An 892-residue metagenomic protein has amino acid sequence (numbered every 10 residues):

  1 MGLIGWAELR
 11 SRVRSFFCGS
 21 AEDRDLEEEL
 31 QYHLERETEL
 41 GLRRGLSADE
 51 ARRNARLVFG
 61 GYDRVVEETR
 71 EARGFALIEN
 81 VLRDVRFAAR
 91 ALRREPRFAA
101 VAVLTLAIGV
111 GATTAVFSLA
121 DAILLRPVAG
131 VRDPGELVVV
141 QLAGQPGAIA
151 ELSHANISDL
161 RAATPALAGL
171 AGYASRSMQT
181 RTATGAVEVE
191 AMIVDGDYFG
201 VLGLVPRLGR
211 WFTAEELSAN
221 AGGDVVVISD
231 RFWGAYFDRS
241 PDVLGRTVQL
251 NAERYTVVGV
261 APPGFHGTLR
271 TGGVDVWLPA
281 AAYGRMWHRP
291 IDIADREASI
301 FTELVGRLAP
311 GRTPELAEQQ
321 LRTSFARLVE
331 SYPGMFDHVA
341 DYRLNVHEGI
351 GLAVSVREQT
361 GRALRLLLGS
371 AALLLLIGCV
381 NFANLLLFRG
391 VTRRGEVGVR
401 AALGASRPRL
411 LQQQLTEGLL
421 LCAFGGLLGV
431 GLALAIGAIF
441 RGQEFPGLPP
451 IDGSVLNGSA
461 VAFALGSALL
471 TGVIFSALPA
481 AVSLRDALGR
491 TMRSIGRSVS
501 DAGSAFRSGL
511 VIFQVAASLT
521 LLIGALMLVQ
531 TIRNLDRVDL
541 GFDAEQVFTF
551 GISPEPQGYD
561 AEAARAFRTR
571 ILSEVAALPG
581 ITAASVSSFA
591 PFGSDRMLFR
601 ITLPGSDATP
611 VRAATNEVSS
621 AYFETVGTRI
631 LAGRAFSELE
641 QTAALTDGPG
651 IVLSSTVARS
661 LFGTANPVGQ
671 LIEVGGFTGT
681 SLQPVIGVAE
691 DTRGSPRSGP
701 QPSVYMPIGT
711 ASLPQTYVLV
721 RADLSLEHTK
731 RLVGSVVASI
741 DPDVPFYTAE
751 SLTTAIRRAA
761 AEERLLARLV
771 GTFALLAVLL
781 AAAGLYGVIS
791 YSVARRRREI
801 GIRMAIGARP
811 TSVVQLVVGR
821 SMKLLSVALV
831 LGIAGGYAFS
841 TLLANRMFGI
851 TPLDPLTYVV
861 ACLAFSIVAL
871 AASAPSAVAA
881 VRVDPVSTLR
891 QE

Functional and structural regions predicted by a protein language model:
M1-L104, R307, G334-F336, N345 (+4 more regions): Negatively charged linear elements and acidic catalytic determinants
G5-A7, E190-E215, G223-A363, A438 (+2 more regions): Mid-to-C-terminal secondary-structure elements that act as membrane-proximal/extracytoplasmic interface segments
T69-A100, R132, L352-V356, L386-Q412 (+3 more regions): Alpha-helical transmembrane segments of integral membrane proteins
R97-I123, G378-C379, A423-G426, R507-T531 (+2 more regions): Short, strongly hydrophobic transmembrane alpha-helices
S118-L119, N345, A383, L419-L488 (+2 more regions): Small-residue-rich transmembrane alpha-helices
A120-E136, A143, G273-P290, S331-P333 (+10 more regions): Short juxtamembrane loops and helix-capping segments at transmembrane helix boundaries of multi-pass membrane proteins
R126-S177, S299-V305, L535, D539-F599: Membrane-proximal extracellular/periplasmic loop immediately following the first transmembrane helix
G378-C422, A783-L825, L829, S876-A879 (+1 more regions): Interfacial "coupling" helices/loops that link adjacent transmembrane helices in transporter permeases
